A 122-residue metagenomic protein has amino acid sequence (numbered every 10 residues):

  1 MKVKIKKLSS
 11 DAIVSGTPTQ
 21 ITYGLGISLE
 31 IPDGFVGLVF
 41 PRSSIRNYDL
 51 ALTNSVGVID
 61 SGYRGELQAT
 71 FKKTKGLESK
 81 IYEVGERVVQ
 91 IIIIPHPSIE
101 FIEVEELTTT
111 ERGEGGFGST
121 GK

Functional and structural regions predicted by a protein language model:
M1-K122: DUTPase catalytic domain/fold
